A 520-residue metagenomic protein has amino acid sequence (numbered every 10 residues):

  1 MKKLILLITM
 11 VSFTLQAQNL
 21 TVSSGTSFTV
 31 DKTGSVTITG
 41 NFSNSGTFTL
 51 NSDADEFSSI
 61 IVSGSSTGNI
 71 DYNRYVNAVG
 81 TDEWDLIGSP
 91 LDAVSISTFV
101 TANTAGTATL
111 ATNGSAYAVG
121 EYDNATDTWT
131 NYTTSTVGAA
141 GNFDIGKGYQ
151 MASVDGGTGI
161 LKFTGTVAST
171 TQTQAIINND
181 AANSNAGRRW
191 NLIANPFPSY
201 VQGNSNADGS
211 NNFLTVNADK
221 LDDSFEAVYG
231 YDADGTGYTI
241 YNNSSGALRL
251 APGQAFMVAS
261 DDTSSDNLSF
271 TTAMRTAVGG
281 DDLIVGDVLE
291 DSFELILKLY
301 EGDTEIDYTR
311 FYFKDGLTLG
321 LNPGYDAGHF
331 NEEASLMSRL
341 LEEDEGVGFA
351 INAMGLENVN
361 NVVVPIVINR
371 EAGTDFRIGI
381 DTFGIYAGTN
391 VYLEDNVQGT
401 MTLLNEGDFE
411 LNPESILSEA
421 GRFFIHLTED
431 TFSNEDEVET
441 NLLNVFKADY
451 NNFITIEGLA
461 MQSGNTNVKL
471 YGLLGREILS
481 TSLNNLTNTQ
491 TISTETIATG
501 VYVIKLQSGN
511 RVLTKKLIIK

Functional and structural regions predicted by a protein language model:
M1-S23, S433-E435, T491: Bacterial Sec-dependent N-terminal signal peptides
A17-V30, N69, N73-W84, S89 (+2 more regions): Boundary/junction segments of secreted and surface-exposed precursor proteins
Q18-V79, T164-T166: Extracellular beta-helix/beta-solenoid repeat scaffolds
S23-S27, D31-T33, T39, E83 (+4 more regions): Tight coil/turn sites that cap or link beta-strands
D53-V100, I177-W190, N195-P198: Extracellular, surface-exposed repeat architectures
W84, P90, F99-S153: Conserved positions within compact, well-structured domain cores
A125-D144, G148, A152-N488, E495-T499 (+1 more regions): Compositionally biased Ser/Thr/Gly- and acidic/asparagine-rich, proline-interspersed low-complexity stretches
